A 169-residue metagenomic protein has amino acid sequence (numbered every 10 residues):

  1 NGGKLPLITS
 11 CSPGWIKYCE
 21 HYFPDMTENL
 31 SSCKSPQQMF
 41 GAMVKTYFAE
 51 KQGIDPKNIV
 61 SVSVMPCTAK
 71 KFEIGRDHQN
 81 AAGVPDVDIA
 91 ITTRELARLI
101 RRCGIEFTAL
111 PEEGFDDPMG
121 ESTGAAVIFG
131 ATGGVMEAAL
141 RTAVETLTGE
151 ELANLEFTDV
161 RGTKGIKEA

Functional and structural regions predicted by a protein language model:
N1-A169: Iron-sulfur-associated redox domains of electron-transfer enzymes in respiratory and anaerobic energy metabolism
